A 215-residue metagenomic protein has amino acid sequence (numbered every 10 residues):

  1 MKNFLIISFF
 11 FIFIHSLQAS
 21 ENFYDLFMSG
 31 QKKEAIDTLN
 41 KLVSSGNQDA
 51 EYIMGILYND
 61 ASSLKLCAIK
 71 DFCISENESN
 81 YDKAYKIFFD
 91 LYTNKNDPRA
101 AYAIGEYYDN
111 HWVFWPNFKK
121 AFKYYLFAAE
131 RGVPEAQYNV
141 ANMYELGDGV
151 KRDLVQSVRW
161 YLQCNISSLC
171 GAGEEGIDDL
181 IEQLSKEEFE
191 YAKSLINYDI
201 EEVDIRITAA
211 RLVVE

Functional and structural regions predicted by a protein language model:
F4-F13: Sec-dependent N-terminal signal peptides
N22, L26, G55-K65, A101-N110 (+3 more regions): Hydrophobic face of amphipathic alpha-helices that form TPR/SEL1-like repeat modules and related alpha-solenoid
S44-Q48, D60-K65, I69, C73 (+7 more regions): Short helix-capping/linker turns of helical repeat alpha-solenoids
C73, K151-A172, K193-E201: TPR/TPR-like (Sel1-like) alpha-helical repeat modules
I74-N77, Y81, F89-V133: Alpha-helical adaptor scaffolds
A172-E215: Terminal, low-structured helical/coil segments at or just beyond the last alpha-helical repeat
